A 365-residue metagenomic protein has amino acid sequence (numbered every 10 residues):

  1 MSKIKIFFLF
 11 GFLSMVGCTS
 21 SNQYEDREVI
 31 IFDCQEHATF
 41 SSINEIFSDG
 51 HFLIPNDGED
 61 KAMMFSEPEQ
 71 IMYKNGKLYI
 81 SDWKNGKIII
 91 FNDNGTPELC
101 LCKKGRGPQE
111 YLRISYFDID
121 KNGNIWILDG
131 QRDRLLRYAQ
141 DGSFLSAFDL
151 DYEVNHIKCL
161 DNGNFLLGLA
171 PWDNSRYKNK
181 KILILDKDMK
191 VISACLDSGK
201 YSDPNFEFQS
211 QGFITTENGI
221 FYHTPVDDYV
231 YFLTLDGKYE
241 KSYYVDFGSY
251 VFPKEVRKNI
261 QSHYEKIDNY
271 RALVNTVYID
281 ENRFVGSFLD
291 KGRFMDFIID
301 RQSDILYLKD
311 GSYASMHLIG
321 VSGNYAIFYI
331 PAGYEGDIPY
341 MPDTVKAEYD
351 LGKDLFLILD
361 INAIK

Functional and structural regions predicted by a protein language model:
M1-F7: Bacterial N-terminal signal peptides that target proteins for export
F7-V16: Bacterial N-terminal signal peptides
C18-K365: Eukaryotic scaffold repeat domains enriched in small/polar residues
